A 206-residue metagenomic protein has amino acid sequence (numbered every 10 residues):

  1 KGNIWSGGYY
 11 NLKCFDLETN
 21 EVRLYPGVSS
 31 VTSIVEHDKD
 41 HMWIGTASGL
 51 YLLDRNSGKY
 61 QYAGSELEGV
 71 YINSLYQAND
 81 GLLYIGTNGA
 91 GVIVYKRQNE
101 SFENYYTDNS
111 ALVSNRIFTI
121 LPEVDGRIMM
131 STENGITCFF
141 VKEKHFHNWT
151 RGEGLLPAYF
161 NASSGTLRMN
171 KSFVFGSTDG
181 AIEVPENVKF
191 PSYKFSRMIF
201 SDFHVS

Functional and structural regions predicted by a protein language model:
K1-S206: Carboxylate-rich, polar loop motifs that coordinate divalent cations or form catalytic acidic clusters
